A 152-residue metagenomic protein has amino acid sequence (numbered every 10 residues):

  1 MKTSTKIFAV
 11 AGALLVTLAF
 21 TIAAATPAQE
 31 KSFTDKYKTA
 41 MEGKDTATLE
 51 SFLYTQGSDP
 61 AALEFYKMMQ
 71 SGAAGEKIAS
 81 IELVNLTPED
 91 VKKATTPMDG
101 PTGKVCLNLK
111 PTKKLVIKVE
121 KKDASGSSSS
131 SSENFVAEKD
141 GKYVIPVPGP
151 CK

Functional and structural regions predicted by a protein language model:
M1-G12: Bacterial N-terminal signal peptides that target proteins for export
V10-F20: Hydrophobic helical h-region of N-terminal Sec-dependent signal peptides in bacterial secretory/periplasmic proteins
A19-G43, S51, T55: Short, low-complexity N-terminal intrinsically disordered segments enriched in polar/charged residues
M41, V105-N108, F135-A137: Short, exposed beta-strand/loop patches in secreted or surface proteins that constitute
D45-M68: Short, well-ordered alpha-helical segments enriched in acidic and aromatic residues
L53-Q56, E82-T87, K121, N134 (+1 more regions): A mature extracytoplasmic/lumenal domain signature
K67-S129: Surface-exposed, charged secondary-structure patches
K122-K152: Short beta-strand edge/turn micro-motifs at domain boundaries
